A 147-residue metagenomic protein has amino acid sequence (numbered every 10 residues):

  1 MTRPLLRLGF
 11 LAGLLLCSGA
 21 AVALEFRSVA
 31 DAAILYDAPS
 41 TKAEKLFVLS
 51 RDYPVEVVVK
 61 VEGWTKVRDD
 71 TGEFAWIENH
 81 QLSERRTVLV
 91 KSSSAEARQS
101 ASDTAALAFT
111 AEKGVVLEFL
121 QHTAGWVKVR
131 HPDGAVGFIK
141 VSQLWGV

Functional and structural regions predicted by a protein language model:
M1-R7: Positively charged n-region of N-terminal signal peptides that target proteins for export
R7-G19: Bacterial N-terminal signal peptides
A21-D37, K45-Y53, V58-V136, V141-V147: SH3-family beta-barrel domains
